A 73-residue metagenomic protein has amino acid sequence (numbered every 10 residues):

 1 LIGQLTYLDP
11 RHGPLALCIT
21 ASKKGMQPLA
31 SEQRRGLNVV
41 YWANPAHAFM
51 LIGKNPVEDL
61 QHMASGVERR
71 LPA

Functional and structural regions predicted by a protein language model:
L1-A73: Polar, acidic low-complexity tracts enriched in Ser/Thr/Gln/Glu with frequent Gly/Pro and Thr-Pro motifs
